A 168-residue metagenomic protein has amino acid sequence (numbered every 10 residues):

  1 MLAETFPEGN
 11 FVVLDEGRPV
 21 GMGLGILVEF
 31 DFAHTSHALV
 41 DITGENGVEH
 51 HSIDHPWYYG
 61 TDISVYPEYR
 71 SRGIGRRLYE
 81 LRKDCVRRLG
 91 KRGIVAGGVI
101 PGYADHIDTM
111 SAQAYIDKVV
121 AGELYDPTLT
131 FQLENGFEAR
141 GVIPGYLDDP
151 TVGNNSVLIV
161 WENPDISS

Functional and structural regions predicted by a protein language model:
L2-F6: Short loop/turn motifs at secondary-structure junctions and domain boundaries
G9-F11, P56, G153-I159: Short beta-strand micro-motifs in enzyme catalytic cores
G9-G23, A38-L39: Conserved beta-hairpin
E16-R18, V28, E68-Y69, E162-I166: Short loop segments at secondary-structure junctions
G23-D62, E80, I100-L133, E138 (+1 more regions): Conserved acyl-donor/pantetheine-binding loop and adjacent beta-alpha core of acyl/acetyltransferases and related
V65, S71-R87, V95-A96: Conserved acetyl-CoA-binding loop-helix of GNAT-fold acetyltransferases
R76-C85, R140-S168: C-terminal/domain-terminus segments
